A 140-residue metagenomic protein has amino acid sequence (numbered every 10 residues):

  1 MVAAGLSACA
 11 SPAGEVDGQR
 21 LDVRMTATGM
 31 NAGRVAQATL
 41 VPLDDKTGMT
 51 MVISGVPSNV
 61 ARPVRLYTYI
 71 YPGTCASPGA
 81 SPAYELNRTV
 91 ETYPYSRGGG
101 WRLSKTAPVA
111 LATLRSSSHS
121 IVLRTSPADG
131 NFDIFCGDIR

Functional and structural regions predicted by a protein language model:
M1-C9: Sec-dependent bacterial lipoprotein signal peptides
C9-R140: N-terminal leader/targeting pre-sequences
